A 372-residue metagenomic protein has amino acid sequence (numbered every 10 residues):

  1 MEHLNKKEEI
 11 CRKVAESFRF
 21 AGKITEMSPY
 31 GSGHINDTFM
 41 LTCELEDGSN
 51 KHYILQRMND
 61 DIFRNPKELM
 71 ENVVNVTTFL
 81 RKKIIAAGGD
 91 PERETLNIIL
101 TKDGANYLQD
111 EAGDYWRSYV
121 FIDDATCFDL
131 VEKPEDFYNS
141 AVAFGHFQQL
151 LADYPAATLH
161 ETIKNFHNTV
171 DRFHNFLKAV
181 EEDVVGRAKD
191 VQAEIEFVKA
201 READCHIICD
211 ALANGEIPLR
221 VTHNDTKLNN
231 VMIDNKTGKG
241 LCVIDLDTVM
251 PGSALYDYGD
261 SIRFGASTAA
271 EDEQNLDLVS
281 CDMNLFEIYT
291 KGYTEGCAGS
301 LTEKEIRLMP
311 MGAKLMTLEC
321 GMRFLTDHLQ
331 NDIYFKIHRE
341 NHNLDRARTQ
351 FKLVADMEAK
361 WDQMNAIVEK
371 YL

Functional and structural regions predicted by a protein language model:
M1-S28: Juxta-kinase regulatory segment immediately upstream of eukaryotic protein kinase catalytic domains
E2, A21, S28-S32, Q56-R57 (+8 more regions): ATP-dependent phospho-/nucleotidyl transfer catalytic cores
K13-V14, F79, H146, F197-D204 (+3 more regions): Amphipathic alpha-helical segments that form well-ordered structural scaffolds and often line/cohere around active
E26-Y30, H34-E44, S49-K178, G252-A254 (+7 more regions): Conserved ATP-binding subdomain of kinase catalytic cores across diverse folds
R64, I233-A298, Y334-N343: Active-site Asp-x-Gly
A200, A266, T317-G321: Short alpha-helix boundary/capping elements
L285, Y289-L372: Helix-rich C-lobe and terminal helical cap/extension of kinase-like folds
